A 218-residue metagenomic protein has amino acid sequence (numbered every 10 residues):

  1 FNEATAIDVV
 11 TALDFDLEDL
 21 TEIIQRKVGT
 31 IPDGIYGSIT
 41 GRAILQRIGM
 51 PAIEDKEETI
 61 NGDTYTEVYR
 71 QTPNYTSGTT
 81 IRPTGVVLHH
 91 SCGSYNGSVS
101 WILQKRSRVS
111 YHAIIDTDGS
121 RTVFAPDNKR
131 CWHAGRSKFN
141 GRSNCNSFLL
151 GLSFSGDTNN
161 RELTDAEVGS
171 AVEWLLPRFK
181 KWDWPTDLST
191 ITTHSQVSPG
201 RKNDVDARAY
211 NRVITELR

Functional and structural regions predicted by a protein language model:
F1, A12-L20, Y36, G78-T80 (+3 more regions): Extracytoplasmic/periplasmic, Sec-exported soluble proteins
F1-E54: Short acidic, glycine/serine/threonine-rich helix-capping segments at coil-helix boundaries
V10-F15, T30-P32, S100, F139 (+1 more regions): Second-shell loop/turn segments in exported
I24-I31, A43-P51, I102-K105, D127 (+2 more regions): Structured segments of extracytoplasmic/periplasmic soluble domains in secreted or envelope-associated proteins
Q46-N144: N-terminal catalytic cores of peptidoglycan-degrading enzymes
A52-E67, T80, S155-R218: Basic/polar, cationic surfaces and motifs that engage anionic cell-wall and phosphate/carboxylate ligands
L88, L152, H194: Conserved, mostly hydrophobic/aromatic
S143-F154: Short coil-to-beta-strand
